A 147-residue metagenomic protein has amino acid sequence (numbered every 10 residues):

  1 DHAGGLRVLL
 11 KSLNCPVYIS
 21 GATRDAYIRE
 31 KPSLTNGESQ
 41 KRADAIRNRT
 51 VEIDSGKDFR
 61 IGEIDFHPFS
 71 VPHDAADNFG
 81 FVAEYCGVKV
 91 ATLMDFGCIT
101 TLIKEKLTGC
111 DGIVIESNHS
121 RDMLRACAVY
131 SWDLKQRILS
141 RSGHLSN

Functional and structural regions predicted by a protein language model:
D1-L13, G21-T23: Di-metal (Zn2+ and/or Mg2+/Mn2+) metal-binding site signature of metallo-dependent hydrolases with the MBL/beta-CASP
A3, Y27, M123: Glycine/Thr-rich phosphate-binding loops of Rossmann-like dinucleotide-binding domains
G4, E52-G109: Core dinuclear metal-dependent hydrolase active-site scaffold
S12-L13, I46, G109: Short, structured coil segments at secondary-structure junctions
S12-V17, V90: Short active-site oxyanion
P16-G21, R49-I53: Short hydrophobic/aromatic-enriched beta-strand-loop microsegments
T23-T50, A83: Active-site neighborhood of divalent metal-dependent phosphoester bond hydrolases
T101-N147: Cap/insert and terminal regions of metallo-dependent hydrolase folds
